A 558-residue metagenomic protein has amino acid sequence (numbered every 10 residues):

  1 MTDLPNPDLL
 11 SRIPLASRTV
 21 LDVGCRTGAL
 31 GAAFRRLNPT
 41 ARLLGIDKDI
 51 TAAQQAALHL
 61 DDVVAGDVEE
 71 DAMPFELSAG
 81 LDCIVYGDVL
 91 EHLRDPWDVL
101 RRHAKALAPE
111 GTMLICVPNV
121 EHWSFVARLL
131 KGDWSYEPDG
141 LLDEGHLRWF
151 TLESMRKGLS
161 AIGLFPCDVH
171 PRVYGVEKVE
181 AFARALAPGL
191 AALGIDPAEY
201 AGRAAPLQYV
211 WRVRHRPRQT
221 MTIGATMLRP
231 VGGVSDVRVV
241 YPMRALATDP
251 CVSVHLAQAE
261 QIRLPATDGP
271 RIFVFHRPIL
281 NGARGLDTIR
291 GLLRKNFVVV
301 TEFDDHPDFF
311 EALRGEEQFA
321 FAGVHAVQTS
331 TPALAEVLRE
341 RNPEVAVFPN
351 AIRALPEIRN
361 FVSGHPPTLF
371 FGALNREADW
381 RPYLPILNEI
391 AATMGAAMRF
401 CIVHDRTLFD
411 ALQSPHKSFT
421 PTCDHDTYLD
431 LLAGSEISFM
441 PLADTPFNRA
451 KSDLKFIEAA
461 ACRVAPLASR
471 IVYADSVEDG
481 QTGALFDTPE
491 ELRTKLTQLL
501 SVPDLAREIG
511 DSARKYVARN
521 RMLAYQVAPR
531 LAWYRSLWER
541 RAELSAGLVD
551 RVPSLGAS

Functional and structural regions predicted by a protein language model:
P7-V126, T151-R156, W211-V213: Conserved SAM-binding loop
R12, Q219-T220, L523-S558: C-terminal alpha-helical cap of glycosyltransferases
A29, T51, R94-R216: S-adenosyl-L-methionine-dependent methyltransferase catalytic module, highlighting the catalytic core
M227-D249, A354-L355, S363-A433: Conserved catalytic-core segment of nucleotide-activated headgroup transferases in glycan assembly
H255-L338: Extended catalytic core of nucleotide-activated donor transferases of GT-like folds
F309-F310, A378, H425-L431, E436-A461 (+1 more regions): Nucleotide-sugar-dependent
V477-E490, Q498-P503: Conserved acidic donor-binding segment of nucleotide-sugar-dependent glycosyltransferases
L505-N520, Q526-P529, G547: A short, well-ordered alpha-helix in the C-terminal region of glycosyltransferases
